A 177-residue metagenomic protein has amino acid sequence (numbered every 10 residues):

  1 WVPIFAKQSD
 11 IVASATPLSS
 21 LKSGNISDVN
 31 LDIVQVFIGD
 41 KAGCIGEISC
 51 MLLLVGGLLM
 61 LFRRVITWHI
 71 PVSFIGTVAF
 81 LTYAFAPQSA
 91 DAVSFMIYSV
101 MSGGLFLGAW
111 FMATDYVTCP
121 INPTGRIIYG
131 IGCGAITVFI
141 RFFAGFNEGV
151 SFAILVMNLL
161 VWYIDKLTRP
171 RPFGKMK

Functional and structural regions predicted by a protein language model:
W1-L54: Long hydrophobic alpha-helical segments that form multi-pass transmembrane helix bundles in integral membrane proteins
M51-L54, V72-F80, S99-A113, I127-A135: Hydrophobic alpha-helical segments embedded in the membrane of multi-pass proteins
G57-L61, A79-Y83, G108-A109, A113 (+3 more regions): Alpha-helical transmembrane segments of multipass membrane proteins
L61-V72, Y116-I127: Membrane-helix interface "capping/anchor" motifs
T67-Q88, A92-S99: Transmembrane helical segments that form the transport core of multi-pass membrane transport proteins
F85-A90, F95, A135-E148: Hydrophobic alpha-helical transmembrane segments in multi-pass integral membrane proteins
M96-G103, R126-I128, G145-M157: Loop-to-transmembrane alpha-helix initiation sites
I140-K177: Cytosolic-side transmembrane-helix boundaries in multi-pass membrane proteins
